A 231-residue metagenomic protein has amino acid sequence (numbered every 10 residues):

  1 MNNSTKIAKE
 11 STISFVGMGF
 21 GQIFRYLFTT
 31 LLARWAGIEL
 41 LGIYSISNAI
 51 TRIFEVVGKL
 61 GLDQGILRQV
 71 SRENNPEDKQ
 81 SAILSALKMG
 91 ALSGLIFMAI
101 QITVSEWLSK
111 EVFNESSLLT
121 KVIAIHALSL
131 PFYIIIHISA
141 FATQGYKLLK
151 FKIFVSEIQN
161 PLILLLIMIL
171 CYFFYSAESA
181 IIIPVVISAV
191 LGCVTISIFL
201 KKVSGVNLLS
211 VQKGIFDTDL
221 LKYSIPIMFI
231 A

Functional and structural regions predicted by a protein language model:
M1-I7, L118, E178-P184, I196-A231: Interhelical loop/hinge segments that connect adjacent transmembrane helices in multipass membrane
S4-T5, A36, F54-M89, S109-V112 (+1 more regions): Transmembrane-helix boundary and interhelical linker motifs in polytopic inner-membrane proteins
K6-Q64, G94-I102, L164, I225-A231: Signature of the first transmembrane helix
I7, F132-I158: Membrane-interface junctions at transmembrane-helix termini in multi-pass inner-membrane proteins
W35-I38, S116, G145-Y146, F174-Y175: Helix-loop interface residues and adjacent transmembrane-helix termini in multi-pass membrane transporters, primarily
I46, A124, F154-I169, F173-S204 (+1 more regions): Hydrophobic alpha-helical transmembrane segments
V70, I96-N114: Short membrane-interface helical motifs at transmembrane helix boundaries in multi-pass membrane transporters
T103, E115-S139, V190-L191, K222 (+1 more regions): Alpha-helical transmembrane segments of multi-pass membrane proteins
